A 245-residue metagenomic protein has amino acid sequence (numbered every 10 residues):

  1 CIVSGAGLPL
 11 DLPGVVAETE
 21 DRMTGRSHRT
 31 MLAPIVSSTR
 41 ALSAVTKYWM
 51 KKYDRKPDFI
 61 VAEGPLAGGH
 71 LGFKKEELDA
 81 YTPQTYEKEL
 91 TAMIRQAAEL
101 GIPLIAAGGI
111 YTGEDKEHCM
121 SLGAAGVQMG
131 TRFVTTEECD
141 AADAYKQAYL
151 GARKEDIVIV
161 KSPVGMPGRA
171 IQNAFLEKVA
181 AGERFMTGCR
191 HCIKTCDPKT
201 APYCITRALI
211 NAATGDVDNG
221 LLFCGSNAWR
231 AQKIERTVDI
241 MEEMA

Functional and structural regions predicted by a protein language model:
C1-E99: Active-site entrance/lid segments in N-terminal catalytic domains of soluble metabolic enzymes
P57, A67-I105, Y111-A245: Conserved active-site-proximal phosphate/metal-binding subdomains
